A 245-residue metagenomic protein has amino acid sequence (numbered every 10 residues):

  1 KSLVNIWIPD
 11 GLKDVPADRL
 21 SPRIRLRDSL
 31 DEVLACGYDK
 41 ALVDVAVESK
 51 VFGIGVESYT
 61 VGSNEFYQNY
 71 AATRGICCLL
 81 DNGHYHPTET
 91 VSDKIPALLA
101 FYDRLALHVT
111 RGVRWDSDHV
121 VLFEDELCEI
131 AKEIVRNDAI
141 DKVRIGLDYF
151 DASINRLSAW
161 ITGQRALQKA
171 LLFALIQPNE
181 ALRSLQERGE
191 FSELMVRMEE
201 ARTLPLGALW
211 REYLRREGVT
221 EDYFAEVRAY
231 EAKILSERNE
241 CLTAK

Functional and structural regions predicted by a protein language model:
K1-C77, E180-A181: Active-site acidic/histidine proton-transfer and metal-coordination neighborhood in alpha/beta enzyme cores
K1-L3, S21, A35, A41-V43 (+4 more regions): Alpha/beta catalytic barrel-like cores
T73-C77, L99-L105: Glycine-enriched alpha-helix->loop->beta-strand junction motifs that scaffold or abut catalytic
H84: Short, glycine/acidic-enriched loop or turn micro-motifs at the edges of active sites
V91-S92: Acidic catalytic motifs of isoprenoid enzymes
I95-P96: Glycine-rich, phosphate-binding/catalytic loops in enzymes
